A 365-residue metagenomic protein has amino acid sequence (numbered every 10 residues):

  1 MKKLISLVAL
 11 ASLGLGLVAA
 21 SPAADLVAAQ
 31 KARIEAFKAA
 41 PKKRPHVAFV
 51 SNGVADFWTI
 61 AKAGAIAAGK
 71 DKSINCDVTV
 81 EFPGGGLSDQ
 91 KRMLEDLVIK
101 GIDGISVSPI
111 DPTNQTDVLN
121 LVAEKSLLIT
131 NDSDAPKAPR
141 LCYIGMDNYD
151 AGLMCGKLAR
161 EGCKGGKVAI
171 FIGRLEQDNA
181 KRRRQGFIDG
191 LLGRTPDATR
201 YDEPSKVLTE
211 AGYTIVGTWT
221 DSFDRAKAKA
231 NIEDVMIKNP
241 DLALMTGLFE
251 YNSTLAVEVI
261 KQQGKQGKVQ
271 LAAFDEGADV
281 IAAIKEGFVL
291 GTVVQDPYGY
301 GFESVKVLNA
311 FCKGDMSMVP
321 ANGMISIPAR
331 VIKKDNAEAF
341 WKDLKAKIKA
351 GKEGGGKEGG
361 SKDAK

Functional and structural regions predicted by a protein language model:
K3-L4, S21-K365: A residue-level marker of the well-folded mature domains of exported/periplasmic proteins
V8-G16: Bacterial N-terminal signal peptides
